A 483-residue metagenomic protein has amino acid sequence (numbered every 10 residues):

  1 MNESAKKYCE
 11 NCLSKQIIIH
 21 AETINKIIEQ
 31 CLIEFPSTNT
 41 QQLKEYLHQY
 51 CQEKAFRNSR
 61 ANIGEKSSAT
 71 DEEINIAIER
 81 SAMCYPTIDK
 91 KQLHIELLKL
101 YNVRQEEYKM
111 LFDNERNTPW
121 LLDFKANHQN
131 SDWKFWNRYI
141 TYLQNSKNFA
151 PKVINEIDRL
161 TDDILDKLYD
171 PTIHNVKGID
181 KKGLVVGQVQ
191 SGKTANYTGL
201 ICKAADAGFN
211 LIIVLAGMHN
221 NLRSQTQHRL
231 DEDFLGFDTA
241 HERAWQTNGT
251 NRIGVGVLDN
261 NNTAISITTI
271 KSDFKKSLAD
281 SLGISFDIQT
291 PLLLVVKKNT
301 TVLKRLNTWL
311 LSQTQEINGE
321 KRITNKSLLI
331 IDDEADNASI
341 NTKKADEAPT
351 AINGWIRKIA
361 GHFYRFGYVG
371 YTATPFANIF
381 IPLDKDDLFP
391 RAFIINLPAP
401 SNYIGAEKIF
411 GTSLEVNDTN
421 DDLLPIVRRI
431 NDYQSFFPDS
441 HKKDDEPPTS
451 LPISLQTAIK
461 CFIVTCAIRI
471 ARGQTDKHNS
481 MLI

Functional and structural regions predicted by a protein language model:
E29-S37, Q41-H174, Q227-N325, L329: Low-complexity, highly charged intrinsically disordered N-terminal segments that act as targeting/localization
D170-K182, Q474-D476: Phosphate-binding P-loop
V185: Hydrophobic anchor at the beta1->P-loop junction of P-loop NTPases
G192: Conserved glycine(s) of the Walker
N196, L200: Hydrophobic positions on the alpha1 helix immediately C-terminal to the Walker A/P-loop
A204-L222: Conserved SF1/SF2 helicase motif Ia
H241-G254, K326-D332, N341-R472: Conserved P-loop NTPase catalytic core
D476-I483: Conserved strand-helix element at the start of the C-terminal RecA-like helicase core
